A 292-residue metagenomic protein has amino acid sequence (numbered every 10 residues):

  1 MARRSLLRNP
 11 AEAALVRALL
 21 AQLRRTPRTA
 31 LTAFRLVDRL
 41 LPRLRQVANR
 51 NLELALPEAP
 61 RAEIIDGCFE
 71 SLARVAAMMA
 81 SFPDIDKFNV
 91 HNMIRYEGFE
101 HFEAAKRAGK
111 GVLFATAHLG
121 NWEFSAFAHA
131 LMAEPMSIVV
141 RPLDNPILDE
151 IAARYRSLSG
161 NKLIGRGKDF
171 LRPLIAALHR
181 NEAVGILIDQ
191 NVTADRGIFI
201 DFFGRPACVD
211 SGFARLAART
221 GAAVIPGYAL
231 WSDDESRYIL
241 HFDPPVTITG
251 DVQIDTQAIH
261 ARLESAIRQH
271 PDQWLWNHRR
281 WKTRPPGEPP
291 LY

Functional and structural regions predicted by a protein language model:
M1-T116, E150, L158-G160: Membrane-anchoring hydrophobic helices of lipid-metabolizing enzymes
A2-R3, L7, L40-L41, R61-D66 (+3 more regions): Non-catalytic C-terminal accessory region of glycerolipid acyltransferases and related lyso-lipid remodeling enzymes
A14, A48, C68, S125 (+5 more regions): Hydrophobic alpha-helical segments typical of transmembrane helices and their membrane-interface/capping positions
R17-L23, N121-A126, I175-D189: Short, composition-biased local secondary-structure segments
L44-V47, N145-P146, P206-C208: Active-site metal-coordination segments of metallo-dependent hydrolases
N89-I94, G160-R166, F202-G204, V252: Short, flexible loop segments at the rims of nucleotide/cofactor-binding pockets, characterized by
A108-K168, N191-G197, D201, E235: Catalytic core of membrane glycerolipid acyltransferases/transacylases, capturing the structured, soluble-facing
